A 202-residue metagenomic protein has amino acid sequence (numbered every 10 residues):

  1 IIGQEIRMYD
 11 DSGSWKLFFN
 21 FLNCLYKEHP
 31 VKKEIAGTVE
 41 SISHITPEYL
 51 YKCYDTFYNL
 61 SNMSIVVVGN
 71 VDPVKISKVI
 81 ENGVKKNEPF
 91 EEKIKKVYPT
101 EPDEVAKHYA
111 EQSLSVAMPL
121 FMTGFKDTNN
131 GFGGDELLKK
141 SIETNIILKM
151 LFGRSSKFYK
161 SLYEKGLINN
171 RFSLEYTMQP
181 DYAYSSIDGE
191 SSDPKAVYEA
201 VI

Functional and structural regions predicted by a protein language model:
I1-I94, K139, S155, K160-I202: Charge-rich, well-structured scaffold segments of protease-associated domains
F90-K157: His/Glu-based metal-binding/catalytic segments typifying zinc-dependent metallopeptidases
